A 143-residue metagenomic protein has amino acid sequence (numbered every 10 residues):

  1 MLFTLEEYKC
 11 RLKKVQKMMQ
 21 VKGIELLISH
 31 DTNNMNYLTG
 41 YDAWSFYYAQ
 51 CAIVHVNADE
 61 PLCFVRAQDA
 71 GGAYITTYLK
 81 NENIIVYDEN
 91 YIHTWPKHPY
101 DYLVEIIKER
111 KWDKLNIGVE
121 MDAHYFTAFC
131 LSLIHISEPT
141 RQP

Functional and structural regions predicted by a protein language model:
M1-D59, K108: Terminal domain-start leader segments
L27-H30, V119, S137: General beta-strand structural signal in soluble alpha/beta enzymes
T32, V65-Q68, V119-H124: Structural motif
L62-Y91: Compact, glycine/acidic-enriched structural inserts
E89-P96, R141: A short acidic, often aromatic-flanked loop/helix-cap motif at beta-alpha or helix-coil junctions that lines enzyme
W95-Y125: Hydrophobic alpha-helical hairpins/lids featuring a short glycine-rich hinge
F129-L131: Rossmann-like NAD(P)H-binding beta-loop-alpha module
I134-P143: Single conserved hydrophobic/aromatic residue that forms the stacking wall/gate of nucleotide- or nucleobase-binding
